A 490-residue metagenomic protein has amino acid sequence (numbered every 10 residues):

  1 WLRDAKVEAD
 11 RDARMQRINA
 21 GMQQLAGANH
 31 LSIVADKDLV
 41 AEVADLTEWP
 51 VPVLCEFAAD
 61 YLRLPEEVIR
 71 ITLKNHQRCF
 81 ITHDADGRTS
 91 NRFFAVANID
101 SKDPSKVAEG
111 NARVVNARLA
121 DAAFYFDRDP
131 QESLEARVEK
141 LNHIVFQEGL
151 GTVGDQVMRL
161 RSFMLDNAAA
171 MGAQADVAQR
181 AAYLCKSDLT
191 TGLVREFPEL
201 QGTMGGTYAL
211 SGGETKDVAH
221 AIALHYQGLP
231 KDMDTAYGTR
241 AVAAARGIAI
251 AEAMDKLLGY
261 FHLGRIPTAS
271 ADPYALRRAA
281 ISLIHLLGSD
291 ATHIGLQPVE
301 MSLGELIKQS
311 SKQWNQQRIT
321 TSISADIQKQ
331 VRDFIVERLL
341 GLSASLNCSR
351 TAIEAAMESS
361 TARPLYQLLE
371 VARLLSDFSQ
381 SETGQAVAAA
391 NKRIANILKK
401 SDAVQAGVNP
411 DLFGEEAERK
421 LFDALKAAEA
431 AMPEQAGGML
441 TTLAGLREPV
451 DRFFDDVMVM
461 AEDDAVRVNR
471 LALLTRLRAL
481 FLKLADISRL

Functional and structural regions predicted by a protein language model:
W1-L490: Amphipathic alpha-helical "coupling" segments that flank catalytic cores
